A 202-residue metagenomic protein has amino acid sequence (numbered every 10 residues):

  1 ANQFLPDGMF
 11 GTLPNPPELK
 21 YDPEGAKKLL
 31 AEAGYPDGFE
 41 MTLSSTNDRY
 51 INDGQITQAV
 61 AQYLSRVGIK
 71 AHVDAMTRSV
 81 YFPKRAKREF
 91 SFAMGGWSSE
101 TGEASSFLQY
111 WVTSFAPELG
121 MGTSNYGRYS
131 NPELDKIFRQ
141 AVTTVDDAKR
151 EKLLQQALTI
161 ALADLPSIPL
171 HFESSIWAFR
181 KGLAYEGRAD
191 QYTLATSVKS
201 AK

Functional and structural regions predicted by a protein language model:
A1-P14, I51-A61, R66, R78 (+1 more regions): Detector for C-terminal structural segments
N15-Y21: DNA breakage-rejoining catalytic core of tyrosine-based enzymes
P23-T42: Immediate post-signal peptide segment of exported/extracytoplasmic ligand-binding proteins
E24, N47, V198: Aromatic-rich, solvent-exposed beta-strand/loop patch
G34-P36, S65-A71: Secondary-structure transition/capping motifs at alpha-helix termini and the adjoining loop/turn into the next element
G38-D48, H72: Short, well-ordered beta-strand elements
A71-S79: A short glycine-rich beta-strand->turn/loop micro-motif centered on a GG-aromatic cluster
